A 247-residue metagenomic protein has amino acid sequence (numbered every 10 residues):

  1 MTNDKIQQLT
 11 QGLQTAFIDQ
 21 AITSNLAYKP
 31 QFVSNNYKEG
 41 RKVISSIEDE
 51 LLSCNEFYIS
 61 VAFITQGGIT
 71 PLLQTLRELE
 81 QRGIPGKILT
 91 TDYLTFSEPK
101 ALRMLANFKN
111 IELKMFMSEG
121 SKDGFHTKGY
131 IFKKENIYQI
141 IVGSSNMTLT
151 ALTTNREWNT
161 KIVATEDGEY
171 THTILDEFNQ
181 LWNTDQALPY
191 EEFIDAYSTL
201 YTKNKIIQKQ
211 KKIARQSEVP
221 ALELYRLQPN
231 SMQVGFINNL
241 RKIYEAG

Functional and structural regions predicted by a protein language model:
M1-E245: PLD/PLD-like phosphodiesterase catalytic module centered on the HKD motif
